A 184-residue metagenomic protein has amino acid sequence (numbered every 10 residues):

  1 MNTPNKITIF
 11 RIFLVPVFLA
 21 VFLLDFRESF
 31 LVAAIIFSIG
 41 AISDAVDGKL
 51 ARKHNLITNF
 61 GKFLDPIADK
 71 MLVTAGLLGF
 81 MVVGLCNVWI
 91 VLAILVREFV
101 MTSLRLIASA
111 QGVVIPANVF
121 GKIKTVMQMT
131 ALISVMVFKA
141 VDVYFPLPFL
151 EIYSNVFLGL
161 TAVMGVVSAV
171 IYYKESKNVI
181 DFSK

Functional and structural regions predicted by a protein language model:
M1-K184: Alpha-helical transmembrane bundles and membrane-interface segments of multipass inner-membrane proteins
